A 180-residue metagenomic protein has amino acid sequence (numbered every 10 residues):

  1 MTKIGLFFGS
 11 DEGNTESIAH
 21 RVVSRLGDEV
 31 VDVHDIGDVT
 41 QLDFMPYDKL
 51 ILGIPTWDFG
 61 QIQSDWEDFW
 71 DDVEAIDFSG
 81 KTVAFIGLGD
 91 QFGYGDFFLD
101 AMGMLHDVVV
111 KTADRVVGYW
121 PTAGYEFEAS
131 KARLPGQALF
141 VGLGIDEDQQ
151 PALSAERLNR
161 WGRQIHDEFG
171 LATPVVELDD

Functional and structural regions predicted by a protein language model:
K3-V22: N-terminal beta1-alpha1 ligand-phosphate binding loop
G9-G13, D38, T56: Short, surface-exposed acidic/glycine-rich loop or hinge patches that mediate macromolecular interfaces
R25, E29, P46-L50, I54-D180: FMN-binding flavodoxin-like domain, especially the glycine-rich phosphate-binding loop
E29-T40: A short beta-strand-loop structural module common to alpha/beta enzyme folds
D43: Short conserved loop adjoining the S-adenosyl-L-methionine
